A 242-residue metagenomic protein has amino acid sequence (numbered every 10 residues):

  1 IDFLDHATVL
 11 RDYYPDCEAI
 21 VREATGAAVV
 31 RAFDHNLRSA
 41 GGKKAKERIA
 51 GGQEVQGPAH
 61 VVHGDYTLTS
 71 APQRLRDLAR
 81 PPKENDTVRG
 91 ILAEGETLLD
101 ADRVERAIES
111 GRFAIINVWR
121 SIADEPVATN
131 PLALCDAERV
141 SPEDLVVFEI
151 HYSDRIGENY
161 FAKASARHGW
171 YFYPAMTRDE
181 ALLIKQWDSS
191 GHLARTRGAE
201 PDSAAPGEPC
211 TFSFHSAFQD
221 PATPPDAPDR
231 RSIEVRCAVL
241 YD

Functional and structural regions predicted by a protein language model:
I1-N159: Non-heme Fe(II) oxygenase catalytic core, chiefly the N-lobe of the double-stranded beta-helix
I156-D242: Catalytic core of Fe(II)/2-oxoglutarate
